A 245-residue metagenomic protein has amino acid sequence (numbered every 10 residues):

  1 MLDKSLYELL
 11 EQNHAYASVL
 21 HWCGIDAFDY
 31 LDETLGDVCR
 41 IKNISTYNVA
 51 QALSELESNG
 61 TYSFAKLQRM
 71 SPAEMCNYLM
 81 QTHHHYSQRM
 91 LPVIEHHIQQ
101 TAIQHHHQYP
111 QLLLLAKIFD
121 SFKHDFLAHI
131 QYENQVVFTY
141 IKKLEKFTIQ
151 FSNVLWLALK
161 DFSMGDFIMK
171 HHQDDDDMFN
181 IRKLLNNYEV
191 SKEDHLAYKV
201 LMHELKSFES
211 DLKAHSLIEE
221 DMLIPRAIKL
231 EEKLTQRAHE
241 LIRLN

Functional and structural regions predicted by a protein language model:
M1-N245: Small-residue-biased structural context
